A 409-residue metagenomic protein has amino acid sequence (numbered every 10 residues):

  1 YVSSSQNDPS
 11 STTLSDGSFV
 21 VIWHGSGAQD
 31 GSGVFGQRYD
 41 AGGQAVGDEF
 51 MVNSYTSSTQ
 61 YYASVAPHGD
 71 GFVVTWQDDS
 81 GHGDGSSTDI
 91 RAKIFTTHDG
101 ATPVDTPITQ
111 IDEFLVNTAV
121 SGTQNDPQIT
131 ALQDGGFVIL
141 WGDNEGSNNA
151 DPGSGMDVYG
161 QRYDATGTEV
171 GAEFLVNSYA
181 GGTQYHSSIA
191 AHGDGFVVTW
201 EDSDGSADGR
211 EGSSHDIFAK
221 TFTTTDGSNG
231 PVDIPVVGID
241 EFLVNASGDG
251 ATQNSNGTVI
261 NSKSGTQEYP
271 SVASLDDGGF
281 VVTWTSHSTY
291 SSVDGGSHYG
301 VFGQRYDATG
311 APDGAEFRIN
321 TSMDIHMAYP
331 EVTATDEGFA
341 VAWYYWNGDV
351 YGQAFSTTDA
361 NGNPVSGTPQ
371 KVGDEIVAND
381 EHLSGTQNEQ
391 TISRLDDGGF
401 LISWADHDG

Functional and structural regions predicted by a protein language model:
Y1-G409: Extracellular, repeat-based ectodomains that mediate carbohydrate processing or recognition
